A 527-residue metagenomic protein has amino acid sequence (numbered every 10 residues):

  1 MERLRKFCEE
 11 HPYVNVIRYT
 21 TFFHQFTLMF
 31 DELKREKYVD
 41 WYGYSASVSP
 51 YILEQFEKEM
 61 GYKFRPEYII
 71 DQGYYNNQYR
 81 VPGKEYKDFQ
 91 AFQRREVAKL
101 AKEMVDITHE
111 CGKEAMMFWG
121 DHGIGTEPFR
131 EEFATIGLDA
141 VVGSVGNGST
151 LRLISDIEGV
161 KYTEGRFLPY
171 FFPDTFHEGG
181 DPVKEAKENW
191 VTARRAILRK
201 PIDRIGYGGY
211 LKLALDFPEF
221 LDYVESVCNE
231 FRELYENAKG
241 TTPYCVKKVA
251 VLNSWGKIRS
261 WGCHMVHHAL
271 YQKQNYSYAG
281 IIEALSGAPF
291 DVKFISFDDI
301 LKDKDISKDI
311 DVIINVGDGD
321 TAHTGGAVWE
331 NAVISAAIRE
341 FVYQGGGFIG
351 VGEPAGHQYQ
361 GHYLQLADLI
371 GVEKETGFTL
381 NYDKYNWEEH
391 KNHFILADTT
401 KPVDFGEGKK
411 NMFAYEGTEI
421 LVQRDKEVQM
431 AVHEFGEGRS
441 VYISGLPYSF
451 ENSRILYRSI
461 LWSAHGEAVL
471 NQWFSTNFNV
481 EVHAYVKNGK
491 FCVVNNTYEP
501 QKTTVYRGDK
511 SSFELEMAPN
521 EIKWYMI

Functional and structural regions predicted by a protein language model:
E2-R3, S47-Y51, F89-D106, K273-I281 (+1 more regions): Aromatic- and glycine-enriched glycan-recognition loops and surfaces that form the carbohydrate-binding subsites
R5, N15-F22, F26-F30, Y79-V81 (+10 more regions): Hydrophobic targeting/anchoring helices
F22-Q78, T135, H267-H268, L364-L369: Aromatic- and acidic-residue-enriched segments that line the glycan-binding/catalytic groove of carbohydrate-active
L28-D31, Y38, K212-V246, S286 (+5 more regions): Extracellular ligand-binding/catalytic regions of CAZymes and related secreted enzymes and adhesion modules
G112-K113, K161, Q344-G347, G438: A short helix->loop->beta-strand "cap" motif at the edges of active sites that frequently abuts
M117-T126, I282-D305: A short, well-structured beta->alpha microelement
D305-I313: Short acidic/histidine-rich motifs immediately flanking catalytic phosphotransfer sites in two-component signaling
G325-K401: A glycine-rich, often tryptophan-bearing local segment used as a flexible ligand/cofactor-contacting loop or short
